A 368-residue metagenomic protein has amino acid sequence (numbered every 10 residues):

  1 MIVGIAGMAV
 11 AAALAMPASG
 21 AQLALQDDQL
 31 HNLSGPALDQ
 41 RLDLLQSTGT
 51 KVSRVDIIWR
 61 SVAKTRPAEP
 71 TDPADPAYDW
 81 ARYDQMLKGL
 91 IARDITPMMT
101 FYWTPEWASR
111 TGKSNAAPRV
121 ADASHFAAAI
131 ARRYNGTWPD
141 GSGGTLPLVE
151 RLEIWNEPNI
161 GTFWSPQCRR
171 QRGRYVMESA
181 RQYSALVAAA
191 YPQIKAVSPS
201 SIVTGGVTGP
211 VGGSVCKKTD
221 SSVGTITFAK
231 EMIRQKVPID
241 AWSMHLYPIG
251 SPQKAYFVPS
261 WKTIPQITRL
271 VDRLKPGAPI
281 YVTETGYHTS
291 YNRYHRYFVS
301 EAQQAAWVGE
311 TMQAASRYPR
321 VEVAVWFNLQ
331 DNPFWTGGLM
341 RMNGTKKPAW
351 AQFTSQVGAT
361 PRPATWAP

Functional and structural regions predicted by a protein language model:
M1-S19: Secretory targeting and sorting signals
P17-V52, D56-I58: Boundary/entry segment of secreted carbohydrate-active catalytic domains
N32-Q46, A123, A127-R133, D220-M232 (+1 more regions): Short, acidic/polar
T48-K218, I249, Y287-S290, F327 (+1 more regions): Substrate-binding cleft and catalytic face of glycoside hydrolase catalytic domains, especially the flexible beta-alpha
G89, R93, S124, A129 (+7 more regions): Alpha-helical structural signal in soluble globular domains
L148, E153, P158, F163 (+3 more regions): Aromatic-rich peripheral "rim/lid" segments of glycoside hydrolase catalytic domains that contact and position glycan
T204-S243, G286-Y294, Q330-G338: Substrate-binding cleft/loops of secretory-pathway carbohydrate-active enzymes
M232, V237-Y294, M312-R317, V321-V325 (+1 more regions): Glycoside hydrolase catalytic-domain groove-lining segments
